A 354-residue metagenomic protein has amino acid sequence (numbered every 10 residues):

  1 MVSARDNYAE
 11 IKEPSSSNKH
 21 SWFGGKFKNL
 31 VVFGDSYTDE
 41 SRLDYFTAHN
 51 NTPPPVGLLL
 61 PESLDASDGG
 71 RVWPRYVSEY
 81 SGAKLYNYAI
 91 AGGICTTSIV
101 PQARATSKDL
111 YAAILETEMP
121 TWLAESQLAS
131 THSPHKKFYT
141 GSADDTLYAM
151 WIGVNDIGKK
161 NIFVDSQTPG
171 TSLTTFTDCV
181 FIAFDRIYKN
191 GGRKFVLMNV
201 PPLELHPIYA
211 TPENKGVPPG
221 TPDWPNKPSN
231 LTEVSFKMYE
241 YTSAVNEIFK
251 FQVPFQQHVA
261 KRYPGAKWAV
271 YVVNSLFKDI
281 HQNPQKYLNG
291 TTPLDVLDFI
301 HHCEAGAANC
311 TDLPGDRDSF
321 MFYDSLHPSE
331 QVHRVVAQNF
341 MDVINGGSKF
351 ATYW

Functional and structural regions predicted by a protein language model:
M1-E13: Fungal secretory targeting signals
S15-I99, E330: Serine-esterase "nucleophile elbow" of acetyl-processing enzymes
F23-K26, S78-S81, F138-M150, K189 (+3 more regions): Extracellular/periplasmic catalytic domains that process cell-envelope and extracellular macromolecules
N29-F33, Y37-S41, R75, K84-A89 (+7 more regions): Structural recognition of the beta-strand scaffold that forms the well-ordered cores of secreted hydrolase catalytic
F46-P61, K159-L173, P212-F236: A solvent-exposed, charged loop/short amphipathic helix patch at secondary-structure junctions
L58-T175: Conserved SGNH/GDSL esterase-like catalytic core that processes O-acyl groups on lipids and polysaccharides
Y76-A83, A183-V196, E233-V234, Y241-V270: A structural motif corresponding to the C-terminal end of an alpha-helix and its immediate exit/capping segment
P202-F236, F255, R262-H327: Mobile gating loops/cap/lid regions near enzyme active sites that modulate substrate access
